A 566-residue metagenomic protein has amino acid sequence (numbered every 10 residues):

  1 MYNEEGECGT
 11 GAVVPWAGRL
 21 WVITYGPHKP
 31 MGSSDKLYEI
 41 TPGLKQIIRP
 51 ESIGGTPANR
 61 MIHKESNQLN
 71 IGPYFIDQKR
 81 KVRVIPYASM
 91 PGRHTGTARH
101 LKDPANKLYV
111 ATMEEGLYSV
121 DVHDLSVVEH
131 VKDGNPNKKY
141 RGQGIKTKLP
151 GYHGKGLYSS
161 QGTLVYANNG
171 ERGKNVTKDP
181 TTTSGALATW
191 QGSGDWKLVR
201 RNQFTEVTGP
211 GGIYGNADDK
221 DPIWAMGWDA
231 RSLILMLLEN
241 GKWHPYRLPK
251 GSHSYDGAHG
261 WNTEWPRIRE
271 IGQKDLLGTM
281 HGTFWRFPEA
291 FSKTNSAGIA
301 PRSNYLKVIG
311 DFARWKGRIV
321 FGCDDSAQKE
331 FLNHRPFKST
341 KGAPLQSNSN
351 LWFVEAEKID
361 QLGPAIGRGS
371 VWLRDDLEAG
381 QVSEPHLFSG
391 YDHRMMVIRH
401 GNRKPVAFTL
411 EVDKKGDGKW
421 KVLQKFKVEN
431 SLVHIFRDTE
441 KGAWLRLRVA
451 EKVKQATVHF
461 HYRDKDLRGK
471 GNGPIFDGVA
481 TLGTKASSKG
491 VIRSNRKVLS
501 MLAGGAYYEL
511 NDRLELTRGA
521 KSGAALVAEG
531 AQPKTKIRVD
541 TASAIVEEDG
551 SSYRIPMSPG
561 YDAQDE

Functional and structural regions predicted by a protein language model:
E5-G11, S52-S66, S89-N106, G134-G162 (+7 more regions): Repeated scaffold domains used in trafficking and secretory/extracellular systems, primarily beta-propellers
G18-G55, G72-P86, V120-D124, H130-K132 (+1 more regions): Beta-propeller domains
R19-V22, E65-N70, D103-Y109, S159-A167 (+7 more regions): Entry beta-strands of beta-propeller and related beta-repeat scaffolds
P27-M31, I76, E115-G116, E171-K174 (+3 more regions): Short glycine/acidic-enriched loop and turn motifs that connect beta-strands
D35-P42, S119, D179-G194, L235-E239 (+2 more regions): Beta-propeller blade signature
I223-A225, L233, Y246-S292, H386-S389: Loop/turn-rich, solvent-exposed surfaces of beta-rich toroidal or solenoidal domains
D311-L373: Blade-level signature of beta-propeller repeat domains, shared across WD40, Kelch, NHL, RCC1 and BNR/Asp-box propellers
D438-Q455: Noncatalytic modules at the cell exterior or secretory-pathway interfaces, chiefly beta-strand-rich lectin/adhesion
